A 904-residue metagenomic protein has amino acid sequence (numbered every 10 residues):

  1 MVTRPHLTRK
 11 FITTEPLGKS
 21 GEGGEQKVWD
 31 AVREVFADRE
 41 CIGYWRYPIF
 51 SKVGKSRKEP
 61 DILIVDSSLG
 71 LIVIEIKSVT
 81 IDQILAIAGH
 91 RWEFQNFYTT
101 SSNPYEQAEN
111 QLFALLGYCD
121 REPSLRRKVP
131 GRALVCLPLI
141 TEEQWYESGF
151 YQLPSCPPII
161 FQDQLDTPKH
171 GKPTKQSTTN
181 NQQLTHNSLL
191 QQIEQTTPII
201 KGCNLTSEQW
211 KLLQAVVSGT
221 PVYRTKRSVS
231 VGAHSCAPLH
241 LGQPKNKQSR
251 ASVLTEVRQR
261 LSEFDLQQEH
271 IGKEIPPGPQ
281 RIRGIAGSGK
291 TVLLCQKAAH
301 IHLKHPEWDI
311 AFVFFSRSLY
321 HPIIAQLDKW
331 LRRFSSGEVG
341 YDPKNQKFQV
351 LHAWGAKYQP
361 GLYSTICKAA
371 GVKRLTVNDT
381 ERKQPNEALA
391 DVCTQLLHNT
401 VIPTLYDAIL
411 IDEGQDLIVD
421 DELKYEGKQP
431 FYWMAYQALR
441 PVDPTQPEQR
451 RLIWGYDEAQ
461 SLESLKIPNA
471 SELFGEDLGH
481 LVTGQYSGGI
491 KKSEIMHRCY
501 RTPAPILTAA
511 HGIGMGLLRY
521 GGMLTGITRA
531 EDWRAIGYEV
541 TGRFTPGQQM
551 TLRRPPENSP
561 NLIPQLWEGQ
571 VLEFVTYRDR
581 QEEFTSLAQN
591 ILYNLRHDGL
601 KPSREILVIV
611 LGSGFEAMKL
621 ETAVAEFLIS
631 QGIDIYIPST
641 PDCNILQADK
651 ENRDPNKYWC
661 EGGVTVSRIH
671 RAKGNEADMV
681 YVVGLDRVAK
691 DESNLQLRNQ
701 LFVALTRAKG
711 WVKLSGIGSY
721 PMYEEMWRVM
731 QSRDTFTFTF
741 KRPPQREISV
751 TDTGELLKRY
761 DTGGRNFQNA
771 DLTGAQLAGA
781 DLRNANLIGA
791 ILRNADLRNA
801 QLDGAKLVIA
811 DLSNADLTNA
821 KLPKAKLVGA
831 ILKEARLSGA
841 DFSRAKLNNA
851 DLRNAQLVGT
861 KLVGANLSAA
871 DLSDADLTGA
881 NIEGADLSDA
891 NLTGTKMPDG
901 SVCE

Functional and structural regions predicted by a protein language model:
M1-K175, N180-V231, N246-Q248, T255: Intrinsically disordered, low-complexity Ser/Thr/Pro/Gly-rich regulatory segments
L17, V253-E256, R260, F264 (+5 more regions): Inter-lobe coupling/hinge region of RecA-like P-loop helicase motors
V253-K273, P279-R283, G287, P343 (+3 more regions): Conserved helicase NTPase motor core
K290: Conserved lysine of the Walker
D309-L331, V350: Conserved Walker A/P-loop ATP-binding site and its immediately adjacent core in helicase/helicase-like ATPase domains
G355-Y358, A459-L465, T483-R554: Conserved coupling/interface region of RecA-like P-loop/ASCE motor cores
S471-T508, M515, N558-K713, S732-P744: Core RecA-like ATPase module of SF1/SF2 helicases and allied nucleic-acid translocases
S749-E904: Tandem repeat scaffolds
